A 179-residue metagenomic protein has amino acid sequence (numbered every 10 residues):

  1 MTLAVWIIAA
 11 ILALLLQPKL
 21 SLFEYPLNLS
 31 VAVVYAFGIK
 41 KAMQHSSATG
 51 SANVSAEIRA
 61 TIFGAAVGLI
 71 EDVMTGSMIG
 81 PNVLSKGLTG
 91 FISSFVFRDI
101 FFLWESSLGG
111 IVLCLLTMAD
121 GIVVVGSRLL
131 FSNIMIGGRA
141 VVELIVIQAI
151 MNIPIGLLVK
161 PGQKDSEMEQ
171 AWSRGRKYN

Functional and structural regions predicted by a protein language model:
M1-N179: Terminal, non-globular segments
